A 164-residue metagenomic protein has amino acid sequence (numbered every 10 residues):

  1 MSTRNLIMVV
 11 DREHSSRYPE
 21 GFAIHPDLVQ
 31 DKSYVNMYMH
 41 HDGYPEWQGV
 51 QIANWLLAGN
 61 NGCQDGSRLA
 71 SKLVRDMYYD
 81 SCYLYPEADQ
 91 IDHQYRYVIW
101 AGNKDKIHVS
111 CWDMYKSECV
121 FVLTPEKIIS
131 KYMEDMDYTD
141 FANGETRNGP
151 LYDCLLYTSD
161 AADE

Functional and structural regions predicted by a protein language model:
M1-R4, K32-S33: Short, well-ordered loop/turn elements at secondary-structure boundaries
N5-V9: Short beta-strand scaffold segments in enzyme catalytic cores
V10-H14, D31, A101-N103: Short acidic-glycine loop/turn motifs at beta-strand connectors
P19-W47: Short, solvent-exposed aromatic-acidic interface loops
Y44-Y78: Compact, glycine/acidic-enriched structural inserts
L69, V74-K106, F121: A basic- and aromatic-enriched beta-loop-alpha substructure that forms the phosphate/nucleotide- and DNA/RNA-contacting
K104, H108-D140, C154: Short, well-ordered, aromatic-rich surface patches in folded extracellular/luminal domains
Y157-A162: Conserved small/polar residues in nucleotide/adenosyl-binding loops
